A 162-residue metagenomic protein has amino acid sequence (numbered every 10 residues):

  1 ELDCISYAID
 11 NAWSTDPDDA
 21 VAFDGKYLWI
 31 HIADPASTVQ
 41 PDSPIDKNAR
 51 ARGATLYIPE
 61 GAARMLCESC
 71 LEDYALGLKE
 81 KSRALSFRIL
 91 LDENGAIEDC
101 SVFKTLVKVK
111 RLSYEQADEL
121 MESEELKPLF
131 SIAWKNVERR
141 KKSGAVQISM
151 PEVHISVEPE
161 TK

Functional and structural regions predicted by a protein language model:
E1-K162: Electropositive polyanion-binding surfaces
